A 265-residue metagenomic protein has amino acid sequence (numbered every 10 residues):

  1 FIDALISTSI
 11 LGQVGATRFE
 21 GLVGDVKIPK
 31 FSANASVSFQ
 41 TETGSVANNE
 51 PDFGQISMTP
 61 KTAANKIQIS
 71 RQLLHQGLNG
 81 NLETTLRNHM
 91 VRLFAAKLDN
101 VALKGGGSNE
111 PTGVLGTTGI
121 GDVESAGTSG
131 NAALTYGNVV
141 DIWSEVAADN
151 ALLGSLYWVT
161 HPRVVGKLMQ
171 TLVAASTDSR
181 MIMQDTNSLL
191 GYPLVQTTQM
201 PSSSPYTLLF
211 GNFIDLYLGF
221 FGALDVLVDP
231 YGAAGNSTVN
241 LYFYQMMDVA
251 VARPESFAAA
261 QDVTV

Functional and structural regions predicted by a protein language model:
F1-S155, M169, S176-T177, M181-I182 (+3 more regions): Acidic/polar, low-complexity extended loops/arms that serve as protein-protein interfaces in large oligomeric shells
F53-P60, K66, T84-L93, A133 (+1 more regions): Sequence/fold signature of self-assembling virion shell proteins
V164-L168: A generic structural signal for short hydrophobic patches within well-formed alpha-helices
